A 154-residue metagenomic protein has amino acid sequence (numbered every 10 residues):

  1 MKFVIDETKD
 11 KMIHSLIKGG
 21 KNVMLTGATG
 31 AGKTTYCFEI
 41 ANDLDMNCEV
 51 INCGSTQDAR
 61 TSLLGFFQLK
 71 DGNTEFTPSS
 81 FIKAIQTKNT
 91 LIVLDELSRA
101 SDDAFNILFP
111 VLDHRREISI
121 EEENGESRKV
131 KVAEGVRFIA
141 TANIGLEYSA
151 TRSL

Functional and structural regions predicted by a protein language model:
M1-L154: AAA+ P-loop NTPase catalytic core and its hallmark functional loops
